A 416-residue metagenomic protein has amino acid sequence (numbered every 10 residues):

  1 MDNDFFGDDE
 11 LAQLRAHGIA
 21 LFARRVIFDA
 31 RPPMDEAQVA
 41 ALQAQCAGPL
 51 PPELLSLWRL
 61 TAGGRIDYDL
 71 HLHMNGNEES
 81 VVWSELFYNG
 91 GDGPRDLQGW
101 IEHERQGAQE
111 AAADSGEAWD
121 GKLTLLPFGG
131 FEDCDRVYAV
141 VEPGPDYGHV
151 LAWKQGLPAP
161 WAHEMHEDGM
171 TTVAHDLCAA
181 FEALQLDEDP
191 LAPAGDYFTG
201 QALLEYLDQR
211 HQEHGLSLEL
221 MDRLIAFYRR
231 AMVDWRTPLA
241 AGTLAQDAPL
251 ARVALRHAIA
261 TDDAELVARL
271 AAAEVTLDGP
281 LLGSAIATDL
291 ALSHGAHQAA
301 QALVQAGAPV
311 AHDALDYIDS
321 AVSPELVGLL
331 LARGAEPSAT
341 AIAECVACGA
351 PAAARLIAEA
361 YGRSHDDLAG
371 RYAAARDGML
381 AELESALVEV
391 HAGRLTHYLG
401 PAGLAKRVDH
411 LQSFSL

Functional and structural regions predicted by a protein language model:
M1-D135, D222, Y228, H410-L416: A surface-exposed partner-binding patch
H211-A272, E384, G393-S413: Intrinsically disordered, low-complexity regulatory segments in ankyrin-centric signaling systems
A248-H257, D278-L290, P309-A321, P337-V346 (+1 more regions): Ankyrin-repeat boundary/"N-cap" motif
E265-L266, Q298-A299, E325-L326, A352-A353: Conserved ankyrin/ankyrin-like repeat signature
V275, G307-A308, G334-E336, Y361-R363: Ankyrin-repeat C-terminal turn/loop position
P351-L416: Ankyrin-repeat-protein effector appendages
